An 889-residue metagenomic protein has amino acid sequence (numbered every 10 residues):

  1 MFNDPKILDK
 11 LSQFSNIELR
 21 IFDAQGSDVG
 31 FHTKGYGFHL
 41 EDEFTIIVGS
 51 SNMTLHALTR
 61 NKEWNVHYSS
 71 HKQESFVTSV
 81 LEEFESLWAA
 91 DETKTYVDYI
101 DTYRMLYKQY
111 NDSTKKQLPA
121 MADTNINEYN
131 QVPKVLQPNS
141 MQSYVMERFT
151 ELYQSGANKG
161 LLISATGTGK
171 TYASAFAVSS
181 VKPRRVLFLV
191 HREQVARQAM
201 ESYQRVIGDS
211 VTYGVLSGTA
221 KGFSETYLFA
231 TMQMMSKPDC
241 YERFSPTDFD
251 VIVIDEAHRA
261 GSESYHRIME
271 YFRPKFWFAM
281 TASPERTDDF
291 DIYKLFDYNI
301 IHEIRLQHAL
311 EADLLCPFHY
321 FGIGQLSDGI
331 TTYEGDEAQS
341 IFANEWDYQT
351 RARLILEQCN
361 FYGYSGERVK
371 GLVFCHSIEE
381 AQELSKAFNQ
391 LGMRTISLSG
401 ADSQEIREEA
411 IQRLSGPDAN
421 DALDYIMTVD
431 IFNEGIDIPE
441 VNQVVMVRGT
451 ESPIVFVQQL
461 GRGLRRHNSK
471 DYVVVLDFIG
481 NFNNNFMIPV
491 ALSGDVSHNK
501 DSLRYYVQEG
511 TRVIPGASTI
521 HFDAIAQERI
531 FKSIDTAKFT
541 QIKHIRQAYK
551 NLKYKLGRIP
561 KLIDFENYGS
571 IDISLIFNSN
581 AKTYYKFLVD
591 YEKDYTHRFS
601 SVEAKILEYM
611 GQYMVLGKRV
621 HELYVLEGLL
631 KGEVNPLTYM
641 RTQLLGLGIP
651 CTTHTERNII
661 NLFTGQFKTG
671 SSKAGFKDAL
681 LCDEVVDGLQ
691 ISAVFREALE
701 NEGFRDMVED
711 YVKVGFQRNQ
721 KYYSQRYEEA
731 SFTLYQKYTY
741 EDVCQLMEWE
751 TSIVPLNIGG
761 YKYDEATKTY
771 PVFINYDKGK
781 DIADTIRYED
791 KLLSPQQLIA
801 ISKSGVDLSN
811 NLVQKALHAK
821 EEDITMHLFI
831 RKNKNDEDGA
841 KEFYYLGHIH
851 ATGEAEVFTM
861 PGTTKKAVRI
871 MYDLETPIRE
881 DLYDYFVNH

Functional and structural regions predicted by a protein language model:
M1-N139, S143: PLD/PLD-like phosphodiesterase catalytic module centered on the HKD motif
K6-I7, Y585-L588, K593, K605-Q612 (+3 more regions): Acidic, glycine-rich low-complexity segments with interspersed aromatic residues
Q109-P138, F149, S365-G366, A491-Y624 (+1 more regions): Long, largely alpha-helical accessory region at the distal end of helicase-like NTP-driven motors
S155-V178, R192: Walker A/P-loop
R197, G214-L216, A220-F223, C240 (+2 more regions): Conserved helicase ATPase core of P-loop NTP-dependent helicases/translocases
R259-Y320: Post-DEXD/H (motif II) to motif III coupling segment of the RecA-like Helicase ATP-binding lobe
I300-L372: Conserved interdomain linker/interface between the two RecA-like ATPase lobes of SF2 helicase motors
P453-Q458, R462-L492: Conserved segment of the helicase C-terminal RecA-like domain
